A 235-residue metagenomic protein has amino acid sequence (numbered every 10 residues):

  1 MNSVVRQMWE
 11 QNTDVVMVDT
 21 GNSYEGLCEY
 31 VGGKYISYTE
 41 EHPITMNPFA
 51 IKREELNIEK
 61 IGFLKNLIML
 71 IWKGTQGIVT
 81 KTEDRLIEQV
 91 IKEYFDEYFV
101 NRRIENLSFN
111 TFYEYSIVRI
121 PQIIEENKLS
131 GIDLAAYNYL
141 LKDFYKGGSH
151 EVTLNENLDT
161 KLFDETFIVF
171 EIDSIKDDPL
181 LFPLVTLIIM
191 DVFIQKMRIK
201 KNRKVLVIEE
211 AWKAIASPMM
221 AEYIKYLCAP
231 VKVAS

Functional and structural regions predicted by a protein language model:
M1-V5: Glycine-rich phosphate-binding P-loop
R6-V16, V31-K34: Post-Walker A helix-loop "phosphate-sensing" segment adjacent to the P-loop in P-loop NTPases
D19: Conserved functional hotspot residues or short segments at active or partner-binding sites across diverse domains
N22-K34, E40, N47-V233: P-loop NTPase motor domains
